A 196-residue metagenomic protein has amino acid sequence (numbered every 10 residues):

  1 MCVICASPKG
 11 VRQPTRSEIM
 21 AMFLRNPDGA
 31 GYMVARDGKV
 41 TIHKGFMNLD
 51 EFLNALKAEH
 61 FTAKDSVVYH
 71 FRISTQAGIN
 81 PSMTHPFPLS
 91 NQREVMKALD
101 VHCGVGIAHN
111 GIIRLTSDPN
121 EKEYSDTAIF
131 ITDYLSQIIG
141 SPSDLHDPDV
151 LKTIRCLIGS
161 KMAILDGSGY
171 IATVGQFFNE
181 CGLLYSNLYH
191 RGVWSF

Functional and structural regions predicted by a protein language model:
M1-K57, Q176-F196: Extreme N-terminus nucleophile/cap motif
C2-S7, G29-D37, Y69, H85-L89 (+2 more regions): Short beta-strand scaffold segments in enzyme catalytic cores
F23-P27, M47, H60-F61, G78-N80 (+1 more regions): A short catalytic or substrate-binding loop motif that flags glycine-/basic-rich loops and adjacent residues that bind
F46-Y69, N80, H85-P88, R114 (+1 more regions): Conserved loop->alpha-helix
L49, I73-Q76, E94, I112-R114: A short acidic, glycine/proline-enriched capping/turn motif at secondary-structure boundaries, especially helix N-cap
A77-G104: Acidic loop->beta-strand submotif enriched in PP2C/PPM serine/threonine phosphatases
C103-D118: Conserved beta-strand-loop-short alpha-helix elements that form and flank the Mn2+/Mg2+-coordinating active site
R114-F178: Short histidine
